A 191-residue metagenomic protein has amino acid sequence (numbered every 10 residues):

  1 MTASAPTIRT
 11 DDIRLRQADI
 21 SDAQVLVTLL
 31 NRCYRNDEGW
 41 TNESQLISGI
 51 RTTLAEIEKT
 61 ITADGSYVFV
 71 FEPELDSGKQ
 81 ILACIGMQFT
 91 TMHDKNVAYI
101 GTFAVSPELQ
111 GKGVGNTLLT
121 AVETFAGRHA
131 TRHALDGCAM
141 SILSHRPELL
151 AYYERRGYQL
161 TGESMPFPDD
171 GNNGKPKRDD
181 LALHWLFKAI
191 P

Functional and structural regions predicted by a protein language model:
M1-T7: Eukaryotic N-terminal targeting leaders
I8-R9, Q17-A23, V27-Q110, N116-A121 (+4 more regions): Acetyl-CoA-dependent GNAT
D94-N96, A134, P147: Short loop/turn segments at connectors of secondary-structure elements within structured domains
Q110-G111, H145: Nucleotide-sugar-dependent glycosyltransferase donor-binding/catalytic pocket residues
D136-P191: C-terminal "cap" of GNAT-fold acetyltransferases
